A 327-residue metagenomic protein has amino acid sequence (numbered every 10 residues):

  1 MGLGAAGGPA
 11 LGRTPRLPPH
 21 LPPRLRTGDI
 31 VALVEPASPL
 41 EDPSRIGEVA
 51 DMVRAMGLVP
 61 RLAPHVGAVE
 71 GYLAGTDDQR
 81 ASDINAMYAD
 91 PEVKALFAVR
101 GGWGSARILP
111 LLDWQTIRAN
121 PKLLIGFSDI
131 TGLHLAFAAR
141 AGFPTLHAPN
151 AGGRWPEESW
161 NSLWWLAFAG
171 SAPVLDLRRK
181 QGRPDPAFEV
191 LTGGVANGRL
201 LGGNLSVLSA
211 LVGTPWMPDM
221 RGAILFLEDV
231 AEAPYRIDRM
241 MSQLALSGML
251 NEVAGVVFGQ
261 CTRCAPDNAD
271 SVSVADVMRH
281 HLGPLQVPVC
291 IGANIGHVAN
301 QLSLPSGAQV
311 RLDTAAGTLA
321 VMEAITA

Functional and structural regions predicted by a protein language model:
M1-P15: N-terminal export signals
L11-E92: ATP/NTP phosphate-donor binding region
L62-P64, G126, A254-Q260, C290: Short internal beta-strands
L112-A136, P144-A151, L285-P288: Short, acidic/small-residue loops that bind anionic groups at enzyme active sites
T131-A141, V298-P305: Glycine-rich, charge-decorated loop segments at or immediately adjacent to ligand/cofactor-binding or catalytic sites
P144-S206: Conserved anion/nucleotide-ligand pocket segment
W216-V272: Internal helical hairpin/lid segments
Q260-A327: ATP/nucleoside-binding phosphotransfer catalytic cores, i.e., glycine-rich phosphate-binding loops
